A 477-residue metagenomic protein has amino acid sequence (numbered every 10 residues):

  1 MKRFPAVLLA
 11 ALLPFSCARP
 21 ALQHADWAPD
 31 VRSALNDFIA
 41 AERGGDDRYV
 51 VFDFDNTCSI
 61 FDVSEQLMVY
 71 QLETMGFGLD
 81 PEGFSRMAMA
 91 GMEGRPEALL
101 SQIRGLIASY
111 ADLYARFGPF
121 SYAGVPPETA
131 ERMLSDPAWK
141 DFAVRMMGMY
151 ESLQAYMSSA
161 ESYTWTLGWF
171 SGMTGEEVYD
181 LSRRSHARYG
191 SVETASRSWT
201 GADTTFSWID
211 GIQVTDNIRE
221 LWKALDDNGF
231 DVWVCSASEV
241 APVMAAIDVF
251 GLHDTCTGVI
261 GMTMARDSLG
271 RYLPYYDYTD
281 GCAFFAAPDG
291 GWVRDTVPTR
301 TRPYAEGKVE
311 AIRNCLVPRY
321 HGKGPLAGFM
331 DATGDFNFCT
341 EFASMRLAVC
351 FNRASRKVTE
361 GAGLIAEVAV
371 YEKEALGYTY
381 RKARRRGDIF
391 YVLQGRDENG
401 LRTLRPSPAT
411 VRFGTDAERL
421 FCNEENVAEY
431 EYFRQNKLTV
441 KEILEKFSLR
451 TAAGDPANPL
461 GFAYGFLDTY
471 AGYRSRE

Functional and structural regions predicted by a protein language model:
K2-L8: Sec-dependent signal peptide recognition, specifically the positively charged N-region followed immediately by
P20-D30, A40-E42, D47-Y49, Y156-M157 (+1 more regions): C-terminal cap/substrate-recognition subdomain and adjoining C-terminal extension of metal-dependent phosphatase-like
R48-V63, C339: Asp-based phosphoryl-transfer active-site loop
F61-S64, V69-Q71, A245-A246, E341: Short, solvent-exposed loop/turn and secondary-structure capping segments
S64, Q71, L79-W208: A metal-dependent, Asp-based hydrolase signature
